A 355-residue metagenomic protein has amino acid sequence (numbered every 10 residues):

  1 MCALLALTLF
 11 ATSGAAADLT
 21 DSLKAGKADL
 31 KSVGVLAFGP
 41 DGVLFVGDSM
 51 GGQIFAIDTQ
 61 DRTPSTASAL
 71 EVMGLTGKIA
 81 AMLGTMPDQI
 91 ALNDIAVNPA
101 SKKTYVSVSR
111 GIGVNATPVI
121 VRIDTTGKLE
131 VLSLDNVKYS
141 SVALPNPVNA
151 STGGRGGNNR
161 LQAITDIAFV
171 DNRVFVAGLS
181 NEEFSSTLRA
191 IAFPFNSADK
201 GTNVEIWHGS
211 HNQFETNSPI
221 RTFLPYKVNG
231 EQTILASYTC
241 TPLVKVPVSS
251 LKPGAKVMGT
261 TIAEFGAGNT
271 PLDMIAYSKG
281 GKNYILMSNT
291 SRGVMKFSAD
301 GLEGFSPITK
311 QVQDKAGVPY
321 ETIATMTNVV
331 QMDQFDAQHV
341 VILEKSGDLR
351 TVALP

Functional and structural regions predicted by a protein language model:
C2-F10: Bacterial N-terminal signal peptides
A15-P355: Sequence/structural signature of beta-propeller domains
